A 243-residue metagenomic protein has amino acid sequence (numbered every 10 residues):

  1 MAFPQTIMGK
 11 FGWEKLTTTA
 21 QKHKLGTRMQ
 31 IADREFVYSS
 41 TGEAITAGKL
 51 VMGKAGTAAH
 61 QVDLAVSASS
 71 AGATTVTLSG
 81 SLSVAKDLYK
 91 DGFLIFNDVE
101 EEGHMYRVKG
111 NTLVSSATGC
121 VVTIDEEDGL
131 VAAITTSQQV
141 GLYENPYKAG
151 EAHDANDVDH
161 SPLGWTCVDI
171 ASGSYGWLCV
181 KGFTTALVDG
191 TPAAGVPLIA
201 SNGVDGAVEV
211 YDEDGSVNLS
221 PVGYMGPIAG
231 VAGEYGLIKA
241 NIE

Functional and structural regions predicted by a protein language model:
M1-K86, D98-E243: Extracellular receptor-binding modules and their adjoining Ser/Thr/Gly/Asp/Asn-rich linkers
D91-D98: Short conserved beta-strand and strand-loop elements enriched in small hydrophobics with frequent Asp/Gly
